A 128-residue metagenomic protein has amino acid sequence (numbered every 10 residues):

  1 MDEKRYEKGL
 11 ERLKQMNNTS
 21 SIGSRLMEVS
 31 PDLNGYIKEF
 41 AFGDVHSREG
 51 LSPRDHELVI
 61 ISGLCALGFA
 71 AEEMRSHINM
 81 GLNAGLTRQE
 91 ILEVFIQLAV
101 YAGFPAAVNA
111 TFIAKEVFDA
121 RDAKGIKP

Functional and structural regions predicted by a protein language model:
M1-R54, V108-P128: Acidic, glycine/proline-rich low-complexity segments that act as flexible tails and inter-domain linkers
G35-K38, G68-M74: Short acidic alpha-helix initiation/capping motifs at coil-to-helix transition points, especially at protein N-termini
A41, G63-A70, G103: Short alpha-helix boundary/capping elements
A41-E49, C65, N79-N83: Conserved interaction-surface patches within small, structured recognition/assembly domains
E49-D55, G85-E90: Structural motif
H56-L64, V94-F95: Short, structured motif recognition centered on aromatic/hydrophobic residues
E57, Q97, F104-V108: Substrate/cofactor-recognition hotspot
A70-E90, A107-D119: Extended intrinsically disordered, low-complexity coil regions enriched in Ser, Thr, Gly, Ala and often Pro
